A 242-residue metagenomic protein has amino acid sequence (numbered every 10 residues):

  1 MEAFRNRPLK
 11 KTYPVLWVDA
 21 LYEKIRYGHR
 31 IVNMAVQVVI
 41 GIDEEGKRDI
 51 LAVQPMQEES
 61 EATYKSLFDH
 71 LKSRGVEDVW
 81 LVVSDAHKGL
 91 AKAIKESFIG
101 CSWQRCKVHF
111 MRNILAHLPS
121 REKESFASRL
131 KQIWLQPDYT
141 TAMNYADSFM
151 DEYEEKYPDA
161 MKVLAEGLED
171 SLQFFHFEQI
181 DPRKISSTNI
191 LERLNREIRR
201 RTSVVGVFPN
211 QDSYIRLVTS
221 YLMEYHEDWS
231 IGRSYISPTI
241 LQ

Functional and structural regions predicted by a protein language model:
M1-V83, K88, K92, S97-G100 (+2 more regions): RNase H-like nuclease fold core
I31, M56-S60, V82, W103-C106 (+4 more regions): A generic short alpha-helical patch detector that favors 3-5-residue windows in or near N-terminal regions
D78, C101-S102, A160, S171: Secondary-structure boundary/capping positions in well-ordered alpha/beta enzyme cores
L81-K88, A93-S128: Conserved beta-strand -> loop -> alpha-helix junction used to position metal-binding or nucleic-acid-contacting
Q132-Q242: Acidic/histidine-rich catalytic cores and adjacent linkers of DNA breakage/strand-transfer/modification proteins
